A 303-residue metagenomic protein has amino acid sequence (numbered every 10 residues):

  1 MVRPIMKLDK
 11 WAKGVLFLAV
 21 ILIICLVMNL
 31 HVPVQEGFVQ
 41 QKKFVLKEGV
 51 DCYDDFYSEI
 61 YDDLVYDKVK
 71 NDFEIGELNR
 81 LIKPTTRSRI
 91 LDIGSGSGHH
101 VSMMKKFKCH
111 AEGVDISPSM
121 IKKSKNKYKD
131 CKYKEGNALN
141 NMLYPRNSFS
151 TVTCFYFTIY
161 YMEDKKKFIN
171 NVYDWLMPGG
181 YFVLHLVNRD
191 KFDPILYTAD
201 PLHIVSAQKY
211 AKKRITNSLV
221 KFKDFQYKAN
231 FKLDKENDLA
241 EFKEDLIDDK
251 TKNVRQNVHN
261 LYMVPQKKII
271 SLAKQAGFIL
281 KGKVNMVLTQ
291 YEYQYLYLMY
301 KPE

Functional and structural regions predicted by a protein language model:
G14-T85, H99: Conserved class I S-adenosyl-L-methionine
R87-G96: Conserved class I S-adenosyl-L-methionine
G98-N141: Class I SAM-dependent methyltransferase SAM/SAH-binding core
L143-T151: A short acidic, Gly/Pro-enriched loop at the edge of an enzyme's catalytic core that lines a small-molecule cofactor
S150-D164: A short SAM/SAH-binding and catalytic strip from SAM-dependent methyltransferases
K166-P178: A short glycine-rich, Lys/Arg-flanked "PGG" loop and its adjoining helix->strand segment in the class I
G179-L186: Conserved beta-strand signature within the Rossmann-like core of class I S-adenosyl-L-methionine
L186-K267: SAM-dependent methyltransferase
